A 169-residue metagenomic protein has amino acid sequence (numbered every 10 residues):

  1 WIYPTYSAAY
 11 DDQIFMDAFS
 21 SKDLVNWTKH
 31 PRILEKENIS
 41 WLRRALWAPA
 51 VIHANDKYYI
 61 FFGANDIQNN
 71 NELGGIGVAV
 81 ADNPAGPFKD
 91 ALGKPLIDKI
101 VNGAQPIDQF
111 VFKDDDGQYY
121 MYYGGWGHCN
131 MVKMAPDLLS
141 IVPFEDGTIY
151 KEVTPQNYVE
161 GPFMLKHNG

Functional and structural regions predicted by a protein language model:
W1-G169: Carbohydrate-active catalytic/glycan-binding domains of CAZyme proteins, especially the secreted or lumenal ectodomains
